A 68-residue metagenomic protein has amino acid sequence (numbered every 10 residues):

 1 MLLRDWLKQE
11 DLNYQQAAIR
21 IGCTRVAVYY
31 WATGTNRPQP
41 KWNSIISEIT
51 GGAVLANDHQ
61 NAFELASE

Functional and structural regions predicted by a protein language model:
M1-L3: Absolute protein N-terminus
D5, D11, I19, R25-V26 (+4 more regions): Short, charged recognition helix plus adjacent turn of helix-turn-helix-like nucleic-acid-binding domains
